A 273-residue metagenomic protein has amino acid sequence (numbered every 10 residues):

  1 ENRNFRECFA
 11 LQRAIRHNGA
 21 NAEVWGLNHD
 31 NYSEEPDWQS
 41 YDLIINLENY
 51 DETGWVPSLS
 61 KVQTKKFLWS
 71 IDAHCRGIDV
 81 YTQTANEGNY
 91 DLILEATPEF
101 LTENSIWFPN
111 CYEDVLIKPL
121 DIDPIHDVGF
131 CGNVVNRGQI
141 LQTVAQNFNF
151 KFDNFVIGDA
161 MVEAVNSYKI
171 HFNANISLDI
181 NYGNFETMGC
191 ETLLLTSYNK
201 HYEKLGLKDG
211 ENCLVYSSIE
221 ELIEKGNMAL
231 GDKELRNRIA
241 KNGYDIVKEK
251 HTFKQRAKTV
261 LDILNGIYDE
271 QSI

Functional and structural regions predicted by a protein language model:
E1-D209, V215, K254, K258 (+1 more regions): Nucleotide-sugar donor-binding catalytic core of glycosyltransferases
N175, G210, Y244, K248: Conserved short-loop catalytic and cofactor-binding motifs
D209, G226-N227: N-terminal soluble segments of membrane proteins
C213-I219, M228-K233: Conserved acidic donor-binding segment of nucleotide-sugar-dependent glycosyltransferases
G231-L264: A charged, aromatic-enriched C-terminal amphipathic alpha-helix characteristic of glycosyltransferases across folds
N265-I273: Generic C-terminal helix-cap and adjacent flexible tail
